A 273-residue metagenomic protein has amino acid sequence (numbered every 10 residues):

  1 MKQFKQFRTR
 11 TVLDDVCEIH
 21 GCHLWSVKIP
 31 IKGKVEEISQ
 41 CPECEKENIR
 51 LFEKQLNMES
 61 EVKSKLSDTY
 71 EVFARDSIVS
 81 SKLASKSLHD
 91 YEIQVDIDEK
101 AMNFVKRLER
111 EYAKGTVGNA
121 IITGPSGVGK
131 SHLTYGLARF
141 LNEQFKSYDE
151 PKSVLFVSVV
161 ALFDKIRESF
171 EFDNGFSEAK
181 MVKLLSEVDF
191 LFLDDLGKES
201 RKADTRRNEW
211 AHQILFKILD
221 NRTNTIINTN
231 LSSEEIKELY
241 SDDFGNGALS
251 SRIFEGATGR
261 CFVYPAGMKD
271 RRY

Functional and structural regions predicted by a protein language model:
M1-E99, R271-Y273: A short, basic N-terminal segment
D90-A120: Pre-Walker A (pre-P-loop) alpha-helix and adjacent loop at the N terminus of AAA/AAA+ ATPase modules, a conserved
E99-V105, N142-E187: Short glycine-rich substrate-engagement loop in P-loop NTPases that contacts/grips substrate
G115-Y135: Walker A/P-loop nucleotide-binding motif
G118, S153, E187-F190, N221-I227: Loop/turn-to-beta-strand initiation segments
Y135-L141: GG-anchored amphipathic helix commonly corresponding to the ABC/SMC/Rad50 NBD signature/C-loop
A138, S169, L196-Y273: Replace "adjacent to P-loop NTPase cores in ATP/GTP-dependent enzymes" with "adjacent to NTP-binding cores
